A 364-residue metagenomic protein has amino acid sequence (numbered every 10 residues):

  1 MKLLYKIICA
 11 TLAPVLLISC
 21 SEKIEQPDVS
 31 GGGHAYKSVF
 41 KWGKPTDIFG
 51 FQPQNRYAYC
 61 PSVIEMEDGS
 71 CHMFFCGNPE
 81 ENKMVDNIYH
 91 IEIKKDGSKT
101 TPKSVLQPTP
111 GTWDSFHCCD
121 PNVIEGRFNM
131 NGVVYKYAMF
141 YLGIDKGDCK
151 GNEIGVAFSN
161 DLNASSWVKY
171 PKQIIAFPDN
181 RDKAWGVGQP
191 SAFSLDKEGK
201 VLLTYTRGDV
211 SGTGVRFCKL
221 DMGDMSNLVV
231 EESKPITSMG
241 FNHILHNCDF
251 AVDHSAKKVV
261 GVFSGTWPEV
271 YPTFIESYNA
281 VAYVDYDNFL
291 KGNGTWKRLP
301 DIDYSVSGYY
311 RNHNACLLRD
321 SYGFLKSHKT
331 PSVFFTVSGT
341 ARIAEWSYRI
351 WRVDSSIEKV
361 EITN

Functional and structural regions predicted by a protein language model:
M1-I8: Bacterial N-terminal signal peptides that target proteins for export
L16-L17: Hydrophobic core
S21-C60, I64-F116, E125-K183, S194-H243 (+2 more regions): Beta-rich carbohydrate-recognition and catalytic domains
C60-S62, D120-N122, Q189-S191, N247-D249 (+1 more regions): Conserved beta-strand position repeated once per blade in WD40 beta-propeller domains
